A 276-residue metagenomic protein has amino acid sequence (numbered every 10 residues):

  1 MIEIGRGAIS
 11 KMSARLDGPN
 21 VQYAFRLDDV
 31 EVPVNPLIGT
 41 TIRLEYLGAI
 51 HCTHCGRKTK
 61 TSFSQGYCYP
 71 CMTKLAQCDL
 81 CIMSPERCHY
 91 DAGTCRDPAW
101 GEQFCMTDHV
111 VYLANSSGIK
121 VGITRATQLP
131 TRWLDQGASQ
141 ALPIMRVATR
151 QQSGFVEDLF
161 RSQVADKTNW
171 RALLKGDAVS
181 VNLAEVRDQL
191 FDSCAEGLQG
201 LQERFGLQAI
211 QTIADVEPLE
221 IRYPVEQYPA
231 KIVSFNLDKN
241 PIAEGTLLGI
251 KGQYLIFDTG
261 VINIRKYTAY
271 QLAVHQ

Functional and structural regions predicted by a protein language model:
M1-Q276: Non-catalytic accessory segments flanking enzymatic or RNA/DNA-binding domains
